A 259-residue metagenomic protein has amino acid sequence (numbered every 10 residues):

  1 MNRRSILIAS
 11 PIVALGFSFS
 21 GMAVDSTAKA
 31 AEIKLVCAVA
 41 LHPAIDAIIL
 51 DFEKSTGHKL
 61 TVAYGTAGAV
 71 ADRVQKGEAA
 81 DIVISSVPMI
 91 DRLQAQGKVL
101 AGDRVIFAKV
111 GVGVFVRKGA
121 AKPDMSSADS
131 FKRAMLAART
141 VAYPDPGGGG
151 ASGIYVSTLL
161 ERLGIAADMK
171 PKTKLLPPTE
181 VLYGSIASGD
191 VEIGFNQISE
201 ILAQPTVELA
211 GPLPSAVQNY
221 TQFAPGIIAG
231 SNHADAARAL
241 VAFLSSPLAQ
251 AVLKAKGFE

Functional and structural regions predicted by a protein language model:
R3-L7: N-terminal export leaders
A9-G21: Bacterial N-terminal signal peptides
V24-A79, I84-L100, V105-V110, V116-E259: Exported/periplasmic ABC-transporter solute-binding proteins
